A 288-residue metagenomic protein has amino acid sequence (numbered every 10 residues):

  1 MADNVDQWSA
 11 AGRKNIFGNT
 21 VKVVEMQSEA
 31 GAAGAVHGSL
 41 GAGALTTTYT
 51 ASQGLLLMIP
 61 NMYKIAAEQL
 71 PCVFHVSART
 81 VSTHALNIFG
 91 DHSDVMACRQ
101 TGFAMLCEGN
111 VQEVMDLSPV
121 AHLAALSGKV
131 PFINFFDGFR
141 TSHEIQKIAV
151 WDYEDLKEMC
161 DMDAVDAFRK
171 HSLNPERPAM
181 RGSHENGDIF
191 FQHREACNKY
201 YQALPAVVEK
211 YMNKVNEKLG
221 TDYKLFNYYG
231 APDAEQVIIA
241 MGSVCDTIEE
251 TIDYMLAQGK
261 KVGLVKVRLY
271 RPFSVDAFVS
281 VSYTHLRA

Functional and structural regions predicted by a protein language model:
M1-A97, G102, P119, F139: Thiamine diphosphate
N4-W8, Y63-I65, H122-A124, A149-D152 (+2 more regions): Short, solvent-exposed amphipathic alpha-helical segments in soluble enzyme and RNA/protein-processing domains
F17, F132-N227: Conformationally flexible catalytic loops at phosphate/diphosphate-handling active centers
R79-T80, F136-H143, G242-V244: Glycine-rich beta-alpha junction loops
A85-I88, V207-Y223, A240-I248, V267-S274: A general structural motif
I88-G138, M162: Conserved thiamine diphosphate
P232-K260, F273-F278: Redox- and metal-dependent alpha/beta enzyme cores, enriched for Fe-S-associated oxidoreductases and cofactor-handling
T284-H285: Conserved small/polar residues in nucleotide/adenosyl-binding loops
